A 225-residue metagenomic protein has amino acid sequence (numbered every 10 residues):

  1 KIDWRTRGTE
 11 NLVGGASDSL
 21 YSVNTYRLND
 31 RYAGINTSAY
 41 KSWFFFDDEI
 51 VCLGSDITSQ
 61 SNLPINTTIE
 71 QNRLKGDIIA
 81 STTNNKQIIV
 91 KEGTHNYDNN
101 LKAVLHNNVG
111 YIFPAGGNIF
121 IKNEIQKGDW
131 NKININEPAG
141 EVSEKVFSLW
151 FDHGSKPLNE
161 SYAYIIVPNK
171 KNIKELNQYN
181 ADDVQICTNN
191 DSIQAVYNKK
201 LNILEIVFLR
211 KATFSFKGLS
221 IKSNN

Functional and structural regions predicted by a protein language model:
K1-G93, N100, N107-V109, A115-N118: Catalytic and substrate-binding regions of extracellular carbohydrate-active enzymes, especially polysaccharide lyases
E10-S17, W43-F44, T94-N96, K102-V104 (+3 more regions): Short, exposed beta-strand/loop patches in secreted or surface proteins that constitute
V13-L28, Y32, I133-G140, F208-N224: Edge strands and adjacent loops of beta-rich recognition modules
A80-S81, N123-I125, K174-N177: Short conserved micro-motifs at the rims of enzyme active sites and ligand-binding pockets
I88-S148: Trp/Gly-enriched beta-strand surface patches
V146-L158: Exposed beta-sheet edge/beta-hairpin loop segments within beta-rich domains
P157-P168: Short Pro-Gly-centered flexible turn/kink motifs
V167-N225: Non-catalytic terminal regions with compositionally biased, polar/charged low complexity
